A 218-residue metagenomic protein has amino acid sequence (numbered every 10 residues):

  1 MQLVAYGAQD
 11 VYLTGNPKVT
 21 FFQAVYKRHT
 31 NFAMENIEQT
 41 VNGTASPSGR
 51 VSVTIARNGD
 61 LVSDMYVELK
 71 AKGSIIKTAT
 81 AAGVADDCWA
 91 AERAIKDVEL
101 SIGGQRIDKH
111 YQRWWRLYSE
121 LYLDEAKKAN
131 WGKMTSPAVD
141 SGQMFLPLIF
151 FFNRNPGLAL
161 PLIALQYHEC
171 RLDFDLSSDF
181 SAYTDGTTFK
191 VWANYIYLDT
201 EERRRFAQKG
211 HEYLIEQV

Functional and structural regions predicted by a protein language model:
M1-V218: Short, low-complexity Pro/Thr/Gly
